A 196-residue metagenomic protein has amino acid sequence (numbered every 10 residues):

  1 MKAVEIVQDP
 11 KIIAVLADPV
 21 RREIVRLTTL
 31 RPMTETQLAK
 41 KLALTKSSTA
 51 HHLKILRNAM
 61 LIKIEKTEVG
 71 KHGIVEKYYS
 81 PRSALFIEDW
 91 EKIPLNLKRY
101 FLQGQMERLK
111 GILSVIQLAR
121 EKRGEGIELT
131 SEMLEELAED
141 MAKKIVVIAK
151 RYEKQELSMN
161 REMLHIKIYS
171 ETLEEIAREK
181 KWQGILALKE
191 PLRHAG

Functional and structural regions predicted by a protein language model:
V7-D18, T34, T67-W90: Short, cationic-aromatic polyanion-contact patches
R22-E23: Pre-recognition alpha-helix immediately N-terminal to the DNA-recognition helix within helix-turn-helix or winged-helix
T36, S47-S48: Key DNA-contact positions within bacterial/archaeal DNA-binding proteins
Q37-A43, L56: A short acidic, leucine-rich amphipathic alpha-helix
T49, L53-L56: Helix-turn-helix DNA-binding helix
M60: Glycine-centered, phosphate/nucleic-acid-interacting loop/turn motifs that mediate DNA/RNA or nucleotide
S80-S158, E162, I166-K167, K180-G196: Amphipathic alpha-helical dimerization/coiled-coil segments that flank or bridge DNA-binding/regulatory modules
